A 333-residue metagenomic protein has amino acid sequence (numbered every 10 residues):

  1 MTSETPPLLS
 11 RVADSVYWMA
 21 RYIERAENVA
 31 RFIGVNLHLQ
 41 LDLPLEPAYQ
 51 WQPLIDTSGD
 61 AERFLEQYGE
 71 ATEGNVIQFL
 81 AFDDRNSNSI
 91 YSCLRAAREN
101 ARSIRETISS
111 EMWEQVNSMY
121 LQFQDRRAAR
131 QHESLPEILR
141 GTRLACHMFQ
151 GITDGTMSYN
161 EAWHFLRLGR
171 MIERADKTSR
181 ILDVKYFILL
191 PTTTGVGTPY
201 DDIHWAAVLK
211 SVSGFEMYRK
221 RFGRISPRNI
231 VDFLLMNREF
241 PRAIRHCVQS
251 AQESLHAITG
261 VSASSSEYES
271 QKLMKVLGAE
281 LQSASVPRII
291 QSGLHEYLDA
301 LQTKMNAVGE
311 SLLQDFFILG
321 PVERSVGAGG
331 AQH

Functional and structural regions predicted by a protein language model:
M1-H333: Alpha-helical transmembrane segments and their helix-helix packing motifs
